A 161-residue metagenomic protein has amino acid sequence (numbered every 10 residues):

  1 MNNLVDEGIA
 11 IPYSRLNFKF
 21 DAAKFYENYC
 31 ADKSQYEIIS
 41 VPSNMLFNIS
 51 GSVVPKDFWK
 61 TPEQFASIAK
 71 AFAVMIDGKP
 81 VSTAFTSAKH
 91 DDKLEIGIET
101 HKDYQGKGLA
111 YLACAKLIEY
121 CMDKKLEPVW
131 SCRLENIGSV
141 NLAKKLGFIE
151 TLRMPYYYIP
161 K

Functional and structural regions predicted by a protein language model:
M1-M45: Acyl-donor-binding surface of acyltransferase catalytic domains
N2-N3, Y111, L134-L152: Conserved active-site alpha-helix within GNAT-family acetyltransferase domains
A10-F20, I149-K161: Conserved catalytic-core motifs of GNAT/GCN5-like acyltransferases
L46-F72: Short, conserved active-site entrance elements at the starts or edges of catalytic domains
E63-A71, M75-K93, G97-K102: A conserved beta-strand-loop-helix scaffold within acyl/acetyltransferase catalytic domains
I96, G106-C121, N141-K145: Conserved acetyl-CoA-binding loop-helix of GNAT-fold acetyltransferases
C121-R133: Conserved GNAT acetyl-CoA-binding A-motif
